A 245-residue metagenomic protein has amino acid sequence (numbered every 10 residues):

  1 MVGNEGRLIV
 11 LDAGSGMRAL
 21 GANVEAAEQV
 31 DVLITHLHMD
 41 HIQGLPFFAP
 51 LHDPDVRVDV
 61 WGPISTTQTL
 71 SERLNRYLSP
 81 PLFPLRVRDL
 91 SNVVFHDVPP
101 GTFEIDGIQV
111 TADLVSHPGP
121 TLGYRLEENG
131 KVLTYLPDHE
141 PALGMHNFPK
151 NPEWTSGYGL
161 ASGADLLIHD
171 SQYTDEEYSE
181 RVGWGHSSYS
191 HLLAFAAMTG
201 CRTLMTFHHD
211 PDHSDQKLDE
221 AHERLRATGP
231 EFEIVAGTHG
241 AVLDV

Functional and structural regions predicted by a protein language model:
M1-P137, A142-M145, G157-Y158, L218-V245: Binuclear metal-dependent hydrolase catalytic cores
E140-V235: Cap/insert and terminal regions of metallo-dependent hydrolase folds
